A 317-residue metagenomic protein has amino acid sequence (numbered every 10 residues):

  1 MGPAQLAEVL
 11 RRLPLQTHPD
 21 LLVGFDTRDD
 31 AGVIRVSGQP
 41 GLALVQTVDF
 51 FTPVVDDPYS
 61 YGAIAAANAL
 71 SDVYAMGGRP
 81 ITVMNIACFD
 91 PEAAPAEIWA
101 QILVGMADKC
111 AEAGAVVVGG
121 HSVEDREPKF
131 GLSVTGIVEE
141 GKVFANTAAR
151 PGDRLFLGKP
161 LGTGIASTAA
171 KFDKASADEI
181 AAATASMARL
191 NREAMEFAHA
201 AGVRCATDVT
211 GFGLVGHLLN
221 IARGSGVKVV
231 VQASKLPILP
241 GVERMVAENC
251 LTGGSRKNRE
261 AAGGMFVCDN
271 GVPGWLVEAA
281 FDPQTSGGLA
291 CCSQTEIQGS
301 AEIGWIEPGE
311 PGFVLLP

Functional and structural regions predicted by a protein language model:
M1-D56, S60, M76, N85-C88 (+2 more regions): Extreme N-terminal cap/leader segments of soluble proteins
G2, P91-V116, V123-F130, A200-A201 (+1 more regions): Glycine-/charge-enriched secondary-structure boundary and capping motifs
T17-P19, R28-D29, Q39-A43, G78-M84 (+9 more regions): Short coil/turn connectors at secondary-structure junctions
D20-V23, G32-V36, D72-Y74, A107 (+6 more regions): A generic local secondary-structure boundary/capping motif
L21-D26, R35, V45-T47, N85 (+6 more regions): General beta-strand structural signal in soluble alpha/beta enzymes
D56-I137: A glycine-rich phosphate/pyrophosphate-binding beta-strand-loop-alpha-helix module
S133-V143, A177-A198, V272-G274: Active-site glycine-rich loop that binds ribose-phosphate moieties when present
E139-S186: Phosphate/diphosphate-binding glycine-rich loops and adjacent basic-rich segments that engage nucleotide
